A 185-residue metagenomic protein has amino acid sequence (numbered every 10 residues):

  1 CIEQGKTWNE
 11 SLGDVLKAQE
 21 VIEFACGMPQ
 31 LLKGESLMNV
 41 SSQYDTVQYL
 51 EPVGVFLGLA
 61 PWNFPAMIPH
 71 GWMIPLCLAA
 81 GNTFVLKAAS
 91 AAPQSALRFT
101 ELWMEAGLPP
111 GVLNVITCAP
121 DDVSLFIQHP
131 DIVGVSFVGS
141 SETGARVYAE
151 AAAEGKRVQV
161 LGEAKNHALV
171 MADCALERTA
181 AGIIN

Functional and structural regions predicted by a protein language model:
C1-Y44: N-terminal Rossmann-like NAD(P)+-binding subdomain of aldehyde/semialdehyde dehydrogenases
I22, A96-F99, F126, V147 (+1 more regions): Hydrophobic packing residues within well-ordered alpha-helices of enzyme cores
I22, G81, L113, V135 (+1 more regions): Residue-level signal for inorganic ion chemistry
G34-P110, E177: Conserved small-residue-rich beta-alpha loop and adjacent elements that most often cradle the phosphate/pyrophosphate
D45-T46, N114-V133: A structured beta-alpha segment of the ubiquitous adenosine-cofactor-binding alpha/beta core
F56, N63, T117-L125, G139-R146: Beta-loop-alpha module in the N-terminal Rossmann-like domain of NAD(P)-dependent dehydrogenases, especially those
K87-A89, T117, G162, M171-A172: Short beta->alpha connector loops at strand-helix junctions that form conserved, small/polar/Pro-enriched
G107, G134, E142-N185: ALDH superfamily catalytic-core signature
